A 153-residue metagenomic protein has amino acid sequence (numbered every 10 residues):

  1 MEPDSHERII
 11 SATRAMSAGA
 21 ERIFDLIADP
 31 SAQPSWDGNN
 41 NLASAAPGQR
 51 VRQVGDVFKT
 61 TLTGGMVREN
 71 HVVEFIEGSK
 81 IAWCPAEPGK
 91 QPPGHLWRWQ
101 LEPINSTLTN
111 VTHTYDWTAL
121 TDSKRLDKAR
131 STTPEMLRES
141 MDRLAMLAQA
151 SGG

Functional and structural regions predicted by a protein language model:
M1-A15, G94, I104, E135-R138 (+1 more regions): Hydrophobic-ligand-binding modules of eukaryotic lipid transfer/binding families
M1-Q49: Hydrophobic ligand-binding cavity/cleft-lining segments
R14, T112-H113: Short, hydrophobic/aromatic-enriched beta-strand segments in well-ordered soluble domains
P34-S35, T61-N110, D116-T118, M146: Hydrophobic-ligand binding "helix-grip"
D116-G153: A conserved amphipathic terminal alpha-helix motif
